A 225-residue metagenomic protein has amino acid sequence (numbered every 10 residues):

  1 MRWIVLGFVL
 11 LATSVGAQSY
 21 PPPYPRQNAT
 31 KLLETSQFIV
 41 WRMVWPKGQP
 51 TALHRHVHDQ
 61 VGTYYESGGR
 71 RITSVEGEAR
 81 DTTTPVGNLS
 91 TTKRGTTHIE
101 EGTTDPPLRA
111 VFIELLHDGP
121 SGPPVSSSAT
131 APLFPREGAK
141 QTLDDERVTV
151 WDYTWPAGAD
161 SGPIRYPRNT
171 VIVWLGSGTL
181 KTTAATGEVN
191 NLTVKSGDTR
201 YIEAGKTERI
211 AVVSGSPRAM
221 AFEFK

Functional and structural regions predicted by a protein language model:
I4-S14: Bacterial N-terminal signal peptides
V15-S19: Boundary at the C-terminal end of the N-terminal hydrophobic targeting segment
R26-L53, V57-Y65, I113, L133-I172: A short glycine-rich, His/Asp/Glu-containing loop-to-beta-strand
E34, E76-R94, E188-A204: Short acidic-glycine-tyrosine-enriched beta hairpin
V57-E76, Y166-T186: Glycine- and acidic-residue-biased ligand/ion/polar-headgroup-sensing regions
R94-D118, S177, E203-K225: Ligand-binding loop in jelly-roll beta-barrel domains
E101-R147: Surface-exposed beta-loop interaction hotspot
N169-V213, A221: Structured core of small recognition/catalytic domains
